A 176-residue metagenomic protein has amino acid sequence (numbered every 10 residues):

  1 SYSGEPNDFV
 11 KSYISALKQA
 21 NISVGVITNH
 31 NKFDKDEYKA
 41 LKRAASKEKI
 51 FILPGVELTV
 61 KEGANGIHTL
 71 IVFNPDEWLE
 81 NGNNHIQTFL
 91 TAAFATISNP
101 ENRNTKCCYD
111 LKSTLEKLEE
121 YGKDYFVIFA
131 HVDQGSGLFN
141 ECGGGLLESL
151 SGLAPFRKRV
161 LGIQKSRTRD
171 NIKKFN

Functional and structural regions predicted by a protein language model:
S1-N65: An N-terminally biased module of ancient metal coordination in phosphate/nucleic-acid-related enzymes
Y2-E5, R103-K106, E141, S166-R169: Short, flexible loop segments at the rims of nucleotide/cofactor-binding pockets, characterized by
V10-A16, I163-Q164, N171-F175: Glycine-rich loop/turn
V24-F33, L53-V56, I128-A130, L161-T168 (+1 more regions): Active-site neighborhood of phospho(di)ester-bond hydrolases with catalytic His/Asp-centered motifs
D34, S136-G137, N171-I172: Short, solvent-exposed loop/turn segments at secondary-structure junctions
Y38-G162: Extended substrate/RNA-proximal surfaces in nucleic-acid metabolism proteins
